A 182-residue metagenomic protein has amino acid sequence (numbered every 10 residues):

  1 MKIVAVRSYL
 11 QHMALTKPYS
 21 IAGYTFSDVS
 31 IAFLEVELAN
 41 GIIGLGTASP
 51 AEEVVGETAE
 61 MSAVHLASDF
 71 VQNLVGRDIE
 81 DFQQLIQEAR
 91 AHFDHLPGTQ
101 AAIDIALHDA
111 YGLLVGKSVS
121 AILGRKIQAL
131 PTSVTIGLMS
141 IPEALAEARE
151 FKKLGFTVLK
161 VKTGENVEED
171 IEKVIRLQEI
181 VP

Functional and structural regions predicted by a protein language model:
M1, A101, L154: Structured loop/turn residues at beta-strand edges in well-structured enzyme cores
M1-I42, G46-V55: Structured beta-strand/loop patches that form or line metal/cofactor-binding pockets in enzymes
M1-L10, I21, Q87, G112-L113 (+1 more regions): N-terminal amphipathic alpha-helix/helix-capping segment at the start of soluble metabolic enzymes
R7, E37-L114: Metal- or metallocofactor-binding catalytic centers and their adjacent structured scaffolds across diverse enzyme
L15-K17, I21-D28, G56, G76 (+3 more regions): Generic structural "secondary-structure junction" signal
F26, L96-D104, I141, L145: Glycine-rich anion/phosphate-binding loops
A121-P182: Metal-dependent enolase-superfamily TIM-barrel catalytic cores that perform enediolate-based chemistry
